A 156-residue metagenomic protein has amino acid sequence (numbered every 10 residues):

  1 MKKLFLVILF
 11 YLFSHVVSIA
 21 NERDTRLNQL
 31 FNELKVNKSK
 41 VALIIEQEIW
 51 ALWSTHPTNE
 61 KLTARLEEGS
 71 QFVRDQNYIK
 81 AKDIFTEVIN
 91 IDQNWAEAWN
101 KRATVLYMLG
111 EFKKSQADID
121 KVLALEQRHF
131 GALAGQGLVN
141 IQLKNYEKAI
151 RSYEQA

Functional and structural regions predicted by a protein language model:
A51-S54, I89-N90, D120-A124, Q155: Conserved structural position within tetratricopeptide repeats
T55, R74, M108, Q142-L143: Register position in tetratricopeptide repeats
L62, A96-E97, F130-G131: Helix-start (N-cap) detector for alpha-helical repeat units in TPR-like alpha-solenoids, especially tetratricopeptide
